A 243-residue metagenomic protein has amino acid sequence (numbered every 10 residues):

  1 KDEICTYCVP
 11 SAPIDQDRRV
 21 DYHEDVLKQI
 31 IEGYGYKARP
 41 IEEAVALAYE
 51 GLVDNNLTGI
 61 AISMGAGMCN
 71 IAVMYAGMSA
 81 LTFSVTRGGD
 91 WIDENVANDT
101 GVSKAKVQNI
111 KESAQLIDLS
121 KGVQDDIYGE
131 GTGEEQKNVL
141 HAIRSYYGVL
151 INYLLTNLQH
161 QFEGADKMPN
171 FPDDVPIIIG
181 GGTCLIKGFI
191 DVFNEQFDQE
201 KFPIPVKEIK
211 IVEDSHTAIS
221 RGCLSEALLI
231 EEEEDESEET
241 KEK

Functional and structural regions predicted by a protein language model:
K1-A61, A76-F83, G89, E94-V149 (+3 more regions): Nucleotide/phosphate-binding catalytic cleft detector across ATP-hydrolyzing and phosphate-transferring enzymes
A46, A66-G67: Short, glycine/acidic-enriched loop or turn micro-motifs at the edges of active sites
C69-V73: Short beta-strand scaffold segments in enzyme catalytic cores
